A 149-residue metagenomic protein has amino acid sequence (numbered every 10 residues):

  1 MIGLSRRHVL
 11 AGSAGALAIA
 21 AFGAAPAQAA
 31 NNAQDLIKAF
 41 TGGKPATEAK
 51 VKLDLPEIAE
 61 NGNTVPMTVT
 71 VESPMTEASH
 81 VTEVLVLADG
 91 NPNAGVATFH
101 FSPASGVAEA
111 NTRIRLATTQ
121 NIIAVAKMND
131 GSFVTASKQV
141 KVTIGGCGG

Functional and structural regions predicted by a protein language model:
M1-A20: N-terminal secretory signal peptides and thylakoid transit peptides that target proteins across membranes
Q28-G62, A97-F99: Transition segment at domain starts
P66-P74: Short edge beta-strand/loop segments characteristic of extracellular beta-sandwich folds
E83-L87: Beta-strand signatures of extracellular beta-sandwich domains
P92-R115: An anionic, turn-rich surface loop/hairpin at beta-sheet edges that serves as a generic interaction/coordination patch
A117-N121: Extracellular Ig-like/FN3 beta-sandwich strand-entry sites
N129-T135: Short acidic/polar inter-strand loop motif in beta-rich domains
